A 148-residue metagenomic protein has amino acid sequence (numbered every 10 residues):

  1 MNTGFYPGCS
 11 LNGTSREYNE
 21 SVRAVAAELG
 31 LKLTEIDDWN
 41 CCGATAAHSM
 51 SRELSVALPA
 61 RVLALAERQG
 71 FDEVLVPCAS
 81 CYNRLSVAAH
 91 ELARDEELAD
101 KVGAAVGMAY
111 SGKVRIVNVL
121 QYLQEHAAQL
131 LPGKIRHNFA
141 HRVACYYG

Functional and structural regions predicted by a protein language model:
M1-G148: Iron-sulfur cluster-binding electron-transfer modules in prokaryotic oxidoreductases
